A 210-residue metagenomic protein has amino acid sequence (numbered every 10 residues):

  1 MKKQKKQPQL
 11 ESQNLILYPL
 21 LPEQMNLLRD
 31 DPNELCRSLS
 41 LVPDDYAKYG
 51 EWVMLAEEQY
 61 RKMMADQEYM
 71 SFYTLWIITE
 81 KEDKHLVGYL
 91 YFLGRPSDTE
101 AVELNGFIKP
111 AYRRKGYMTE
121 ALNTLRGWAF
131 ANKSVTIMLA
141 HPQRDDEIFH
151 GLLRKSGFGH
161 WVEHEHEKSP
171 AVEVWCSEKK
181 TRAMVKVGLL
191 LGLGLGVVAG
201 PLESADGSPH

Functional and structural regions predicted by a protein language model:
M1-A111, T124-M138, Q143-D145, S156-T181 (+4 more regions): GNAT-family acyltransferases
R114-T119: Glycine-rich acyl-CoA binding loop
F149: Catalytic nucleophile serine of serine hydrolases, specifically the conserved "nucleophile elbow" pentapeptide
L152-L153: Conserved active-site tyrosine of GNAT-family acetyltransferases
